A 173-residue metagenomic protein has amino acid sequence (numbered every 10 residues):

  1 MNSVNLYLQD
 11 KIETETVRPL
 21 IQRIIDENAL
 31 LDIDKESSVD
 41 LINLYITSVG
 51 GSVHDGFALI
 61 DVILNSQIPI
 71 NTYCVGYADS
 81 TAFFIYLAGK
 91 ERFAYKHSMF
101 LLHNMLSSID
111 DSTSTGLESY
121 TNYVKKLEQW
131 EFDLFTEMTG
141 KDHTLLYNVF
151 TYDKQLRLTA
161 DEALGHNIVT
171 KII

Functional and structural regions predicted by a protein language model:
M1-I173: Terminal-region recognition feature
